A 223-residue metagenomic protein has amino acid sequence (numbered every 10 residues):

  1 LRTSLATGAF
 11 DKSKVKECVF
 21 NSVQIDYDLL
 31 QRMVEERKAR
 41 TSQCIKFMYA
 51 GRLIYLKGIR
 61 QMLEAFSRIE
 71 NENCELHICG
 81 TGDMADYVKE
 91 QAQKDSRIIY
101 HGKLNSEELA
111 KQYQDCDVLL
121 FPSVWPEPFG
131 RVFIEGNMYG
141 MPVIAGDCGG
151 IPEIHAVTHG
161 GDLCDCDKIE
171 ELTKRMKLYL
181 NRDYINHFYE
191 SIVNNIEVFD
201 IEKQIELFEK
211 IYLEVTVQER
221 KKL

Functional and structural regions predicted by a protein language model:
L1-M33, S42: Donor nucleotide-sugar binding/catalytic pocket of nucleotide-sugar-dependent glycosyltransferases
I45, Y49-R68, D83-D86: A conserved mid-protein helix/loop that constitutes part of the nucleotide-sugar donor-binding site
F47, M62-A65, L76, L172 (+1 more regions): A structural motif in glycosyltransferase catalytic domains
Y87-E107: Nucleotide-activated donor-binding/catalytic signature segment of Leloir-type glycosyltransferases, i.e., the conserved
K103-L104, K111-C116: Short alpha-helical donor nucleotide-sugar binding micro-motif in glycosyltransferases
P142-A145: Short hydrophobic beta-strand element within catalytic cores of glycosyltransferases and related nucleotide-activated
V157-I169, L178-D183: Conserved acidic donor-binding segment of nucleotide-sugar-dependent glycosyltransferases
D183-V217: A charged, aromatic-enriched C-terminal amphipathic alpha-helix characteristic of glycosyltransferases across folds
